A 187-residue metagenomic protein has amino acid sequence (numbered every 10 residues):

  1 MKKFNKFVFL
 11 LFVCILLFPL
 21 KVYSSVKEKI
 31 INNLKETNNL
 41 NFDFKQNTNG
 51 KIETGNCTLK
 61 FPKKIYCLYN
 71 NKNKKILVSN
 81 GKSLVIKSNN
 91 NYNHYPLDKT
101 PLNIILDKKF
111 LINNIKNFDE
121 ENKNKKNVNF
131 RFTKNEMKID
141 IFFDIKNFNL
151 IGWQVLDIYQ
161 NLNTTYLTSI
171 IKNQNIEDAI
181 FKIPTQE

Functional and structural regions predicted by a protein language model:
M1-F9: Bacterial N-terminal signal peptides that target proteins for export
L10-L17: Bacterial N-terminal signal peptides
P19-S24: Boundary at the C-terminal end of the N-terminal hydrophobic targeting segment
S25-L34, Q186-E187: Sec-dependent signal peptide cleavage junction
N32-I52: A short, Trp-centered hydrophobic/proline-enriched beta-strand micro-motif
C57-I105, N163: An acidic-aromatic
N89-N127: Flexible, surface-exposed loop/linker segments and immediately adjacent secondary-structure boundaries
N113-E187: Gly/Pro-enriched, hydrophobic low-complexity segments that function as extracytoplasmic propeptides/linkers
